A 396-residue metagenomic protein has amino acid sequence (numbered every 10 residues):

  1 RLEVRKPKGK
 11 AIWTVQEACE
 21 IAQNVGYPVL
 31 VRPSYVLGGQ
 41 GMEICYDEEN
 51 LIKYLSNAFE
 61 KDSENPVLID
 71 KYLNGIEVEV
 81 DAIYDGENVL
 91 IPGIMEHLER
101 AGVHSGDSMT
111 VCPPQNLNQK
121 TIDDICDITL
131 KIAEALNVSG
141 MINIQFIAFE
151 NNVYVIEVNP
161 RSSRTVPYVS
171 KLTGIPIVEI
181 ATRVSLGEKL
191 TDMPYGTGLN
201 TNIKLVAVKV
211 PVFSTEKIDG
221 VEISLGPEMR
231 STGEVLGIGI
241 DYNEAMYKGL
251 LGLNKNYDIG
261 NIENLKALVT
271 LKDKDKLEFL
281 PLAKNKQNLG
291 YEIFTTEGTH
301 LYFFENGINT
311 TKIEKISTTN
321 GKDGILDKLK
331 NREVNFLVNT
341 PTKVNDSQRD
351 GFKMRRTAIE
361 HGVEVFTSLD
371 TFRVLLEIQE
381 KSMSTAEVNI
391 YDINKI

Functional and structural regions predicted by a protein language model:
R1-M42, E305-K315, D370-S384: A conserved helix-loop-beta module that forms one wall/lid of the active-site cleft in ATP-utilizing catalytic domains
R1-R5, V25-P28, L37-Q40, I44-I262: ATP-dependent carboxylate activation and anion-phosphoryl transfer catalytic cores that bind Mg-ATP to form
G9-I12, Y72, T270, F294: Structural motif
K10-A11, P33-Y35, G93, E157-N159 (+2 more regions): Glycine-rich, histidine-containing beta strand-loop boundary motifs that form or position
I12-E17, N50-L51, N74-I76, K274-K276 (+1 more regions): Short acidic loop-to-helix transition motifs that present clustered carboxylates
W13, Y46, K71, I142 (+3 more regions): Short loop/edge segments at beta-strand edges and connector loops that shape dinucleotide/nucleotide cofactor-binding
M141, S162-P167, K171-I180, V184-G187 (+9 more regions): Acidic, glycine-enriched active-site microenvironments
